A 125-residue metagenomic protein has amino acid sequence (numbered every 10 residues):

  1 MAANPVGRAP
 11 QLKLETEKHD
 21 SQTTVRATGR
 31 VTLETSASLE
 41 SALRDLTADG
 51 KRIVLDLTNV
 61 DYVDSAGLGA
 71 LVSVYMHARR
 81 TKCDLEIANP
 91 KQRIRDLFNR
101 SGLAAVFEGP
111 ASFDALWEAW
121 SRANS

Functional and structural regions predicted by a protein language model:
M1-D61, S73-S125: STAS-like cytosolic regulatory interaction modules
